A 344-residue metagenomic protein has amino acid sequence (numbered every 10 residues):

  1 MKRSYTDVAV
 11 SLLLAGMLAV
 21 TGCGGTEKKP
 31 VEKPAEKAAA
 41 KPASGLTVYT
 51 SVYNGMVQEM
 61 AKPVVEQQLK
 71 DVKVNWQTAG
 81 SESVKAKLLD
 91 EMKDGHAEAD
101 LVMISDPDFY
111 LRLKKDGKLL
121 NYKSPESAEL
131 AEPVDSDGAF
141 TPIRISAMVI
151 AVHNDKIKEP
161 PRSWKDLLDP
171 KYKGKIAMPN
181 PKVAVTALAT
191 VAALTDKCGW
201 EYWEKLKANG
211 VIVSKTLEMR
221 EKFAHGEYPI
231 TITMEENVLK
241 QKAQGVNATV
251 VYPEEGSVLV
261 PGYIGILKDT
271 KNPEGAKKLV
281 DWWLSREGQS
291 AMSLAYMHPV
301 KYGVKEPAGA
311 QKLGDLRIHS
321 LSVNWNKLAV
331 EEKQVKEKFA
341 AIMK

Functional and structural regions predicted by a protein language model:
M1-G45: Short, low-complexity disordered leader/linker segments with a strong preference for bacterial N-terminal type II
A43, T47, S51-E59, A79-E82 (+1 more regions): Extracytoplasmic ligand-binding site segments that recognize negatively charged/polar headgroups
M60-N75: Short alpha-helix C-terminal cap/hinge motif
D108-R112, P229-N247: A ligand-binding cleft/hinge motif common to bilobed small-molecule-binding domains
E132-P133, S146-A147, E204-L206, I212-V213 (+2 more regions): Periplasmic-binding protein-like
V149-K156, A192, V260-P273, W283 (+1 more regions): A bilobed periplasmic-binding-protein/Venus flytrap-type ligand-binding module shared by bacterial periplasmic
G174-V183, W283-E306: Periplasmic-binding protein-like
V300-K344: An extracytoplasmic/periplasmic, membrane-proximal ligand-sensing/linker region
